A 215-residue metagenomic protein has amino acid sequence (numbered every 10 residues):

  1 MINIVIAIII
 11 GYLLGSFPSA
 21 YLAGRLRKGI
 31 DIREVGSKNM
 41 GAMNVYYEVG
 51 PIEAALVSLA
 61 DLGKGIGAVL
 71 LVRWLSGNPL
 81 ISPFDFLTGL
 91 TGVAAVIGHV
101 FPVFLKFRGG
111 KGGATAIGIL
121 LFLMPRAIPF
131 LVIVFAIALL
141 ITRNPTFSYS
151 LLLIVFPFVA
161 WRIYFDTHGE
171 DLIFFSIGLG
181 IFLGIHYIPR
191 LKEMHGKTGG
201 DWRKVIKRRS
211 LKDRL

Functional and structural regions predicted by a protein language model:
M1-A7, V69-L90, L121-I128, R162-F175: Helix-coil boundary and interhelical linker segments in multi-pass alpha-helical membrane proteins
N3, A7, G11, S16 (+13 more regions): Alpha-helical transmembrane segments in multi-pass membrane proteins
G11, V69-R73, H99, V103 (+4 more regions): Structural signal for membrane-spanning alpha-helices in multi-pass inner-membrane proteins, emphasizing helix cores
A20-A23, I97-R108, F135-T142, Y187-L191: C-terminal ends of transmembrane helices
L22-I52, K192-L215: Cytosolic, membrane-interface loops and tails of multi-pass inner-membrane proteins
I30-G41, F104-I117, N144-V155: Short, non-helical or kinked segments that cap or interrupt transmembrane helices
Y46-G50, V72-L75, A94, G112-T142 (+1 more regions): Interfacial segments of multi-pass membrane proteins
A127-I133, P145-L153, T167-L179: Loop-to-transmembrane alpha-helix initiation sites
